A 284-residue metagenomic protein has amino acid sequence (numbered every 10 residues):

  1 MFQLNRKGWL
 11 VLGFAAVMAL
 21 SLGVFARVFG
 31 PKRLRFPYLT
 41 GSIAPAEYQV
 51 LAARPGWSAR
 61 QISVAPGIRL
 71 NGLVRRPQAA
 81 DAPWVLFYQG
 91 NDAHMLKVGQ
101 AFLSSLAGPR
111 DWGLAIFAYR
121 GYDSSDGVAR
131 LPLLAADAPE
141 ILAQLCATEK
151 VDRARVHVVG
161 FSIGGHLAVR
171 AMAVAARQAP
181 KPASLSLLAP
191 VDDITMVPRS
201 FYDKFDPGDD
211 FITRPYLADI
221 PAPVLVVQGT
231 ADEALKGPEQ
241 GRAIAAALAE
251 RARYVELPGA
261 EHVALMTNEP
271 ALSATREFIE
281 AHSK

Functional and structural regions predicted by a protein language model:
M1-M18: N-terminal Sec-pathway targeting helices
F14-S63: An N-terminal hydrophobic leader/cap segment in hydrolases
A65-Q144: Membrane-embedded segments
Q100-A101, T213, A222, K236-A246: Short alpha-helix in the alpha/beta-hydrolase fold that links the catalytic acid
Q144, T148, R155-S200, T213 (+1 more regions): Primarily recognizes the serine-hydrolase "nucleophile elbow" in alpha/beta-hydrolase and SGNH/GDSL folds
G208, R242, A249-K284: C-terminal catalytic histidine-bearing segment of alpha/beta-hydrolase fold enzymes
D219-P221, V226-D232: Short beta-strand/loop motif that positions the catalytic acidic residue of the alpha/beta-hydrolase fold
T230-K236, H262-A264: Acidic catalytic loop of the alpha/beta-hydrolase fold
